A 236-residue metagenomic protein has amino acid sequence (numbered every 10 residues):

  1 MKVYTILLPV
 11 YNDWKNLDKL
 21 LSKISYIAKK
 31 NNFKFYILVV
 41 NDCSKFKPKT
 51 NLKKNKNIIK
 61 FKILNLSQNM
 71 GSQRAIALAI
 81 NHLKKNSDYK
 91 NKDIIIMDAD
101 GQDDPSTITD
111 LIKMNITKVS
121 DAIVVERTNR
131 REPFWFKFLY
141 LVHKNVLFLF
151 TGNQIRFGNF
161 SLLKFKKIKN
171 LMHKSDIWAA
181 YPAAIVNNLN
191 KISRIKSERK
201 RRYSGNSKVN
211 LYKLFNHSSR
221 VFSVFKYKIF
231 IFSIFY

Functional and structural regions predicted by a protein language model:
V3-Y4, K15-K23, N55, A183-Y236: Hydrophobic helical membrane-anchoring modules
D13-N16, S44, D104: Donor nucleotide-sugar binding loop of glycosyltransferases
S22-K34: Short, acidic, metal-binding catalytic loop of nucleotide-sugar glycosyltransferases
F33-S44, L64-L66: Short beta-strand/loop segment that forms part of the nucleotide-sugar
N41-T50, G101-Q102: A conserved acidic beta->alpha catalytic loop
L66-Q68, S72-L83, I96, Q102-A179 (+2 more regions): Acceptor/aglycone-binding surface of glycosyltransferases and processive sugar-polymer synthases
N86-D93: Short acidic donor-binding loop at the edge of a beta-strand
